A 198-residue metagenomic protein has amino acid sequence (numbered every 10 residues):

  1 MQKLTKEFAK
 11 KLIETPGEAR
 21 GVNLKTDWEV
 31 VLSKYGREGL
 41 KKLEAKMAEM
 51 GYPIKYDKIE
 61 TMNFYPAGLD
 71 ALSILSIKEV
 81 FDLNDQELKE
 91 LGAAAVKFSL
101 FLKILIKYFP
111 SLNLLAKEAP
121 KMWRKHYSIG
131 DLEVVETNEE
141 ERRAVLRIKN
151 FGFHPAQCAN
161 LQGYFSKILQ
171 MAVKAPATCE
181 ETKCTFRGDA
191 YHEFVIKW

Functional and structural regions predicted by a protein language model:
Q2-L100: N-terminal low-complexity or simple alpha-helical regulatory segments that function as activation/interaction modules
E38, A156, N160, D189: Short, well-structured alpha-helical interface segments that form or flank functional binding sites
K58-N160, A177, K183: Amphipathic interaction/junction segments at domain boundaries or subunit interfaces
N160-V173: Short, non-transmembrane amphipathic alpha-helical segments
C179-W198: Beta-rich nucleic-acid/ligand-interaction surfaces
